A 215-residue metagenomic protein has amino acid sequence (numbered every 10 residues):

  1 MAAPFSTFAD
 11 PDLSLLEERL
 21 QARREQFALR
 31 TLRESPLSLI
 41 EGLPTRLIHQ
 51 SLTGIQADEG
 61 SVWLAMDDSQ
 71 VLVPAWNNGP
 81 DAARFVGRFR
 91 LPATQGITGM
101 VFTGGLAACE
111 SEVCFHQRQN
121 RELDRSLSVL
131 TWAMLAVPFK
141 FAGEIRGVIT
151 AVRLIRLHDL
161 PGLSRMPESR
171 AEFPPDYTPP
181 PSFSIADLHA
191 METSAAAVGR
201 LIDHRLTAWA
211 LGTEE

Functional and structural regions predicted by a protein language model:
M1-G42, T193, A197-E215: Signal-transmission linkers at sensory-effector interfaces
L29-E34, T45-G54, A65, M100 (+4 more regions): Amphipathic alpha-helical regulatory segments at dimerization interfaces that relay allosteric signals between sensory
R33-A75, A83-F85, Q95, R205 (+1 more regions): Helix-loop-beta substructure at the N-terminus of cytosolic sensory domains that couple signal/ligand detection
A65, V71-A75, A82-E122: Regulatory sensory and allosteric helical modules in signal-transduction proteins and certain transcription factors
D81-R84, S111-A133, L160-Y177: Signal-transducing coupling segments at domain and membrane junctions
W132-K140, G147: A short, aliphatic-rich beta-strand micro-motif
F139-A142, L154-R156: Sensor-regulatory modules in signal-transduction proteins
V152-E215: Juxtadomain coupling helices with adjacent low-complexity linkers
